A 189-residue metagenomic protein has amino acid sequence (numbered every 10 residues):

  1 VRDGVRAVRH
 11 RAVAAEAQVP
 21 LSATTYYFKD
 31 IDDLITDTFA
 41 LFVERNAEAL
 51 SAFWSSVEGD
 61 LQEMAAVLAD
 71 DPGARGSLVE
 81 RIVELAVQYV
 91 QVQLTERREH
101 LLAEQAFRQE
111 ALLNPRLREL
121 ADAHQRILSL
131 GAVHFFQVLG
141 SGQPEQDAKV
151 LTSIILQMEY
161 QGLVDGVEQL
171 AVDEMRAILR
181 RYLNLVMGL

Functional and structural regions predicted by a protein language model:
R2-L41: Helix-turn-helix
V8-R9, E99-A103, Q143-Q146, L170: Alpha-helix N-cap and coil->helix boundary residues
I31, T38, F42, N46 (+4 more regions): Hydrophobic/aromatic residues within well-ordered alpha-helical segments
T38, F42, N46, L50 (+3 more regions): Hydrophobic recognition helices of helix-based DNA-binding modules
E48, E80-E84, L94-L139, K149: Amphipathic alpha-helical packing segments from all-alpha helical-bundle domains
E48-R97, L151: Hydrophobic alpha-helical connector segments
Y89-V90, E104, R108, L151-M158: Short alpha-helical scaffolding segments that buttress acidic/His motifs in well-ordered protein cores
L117-R126, F135-L189: Hydrophobic/aromatic-rich alpha-helical bundle segments in the mid-to-C-terminal region
